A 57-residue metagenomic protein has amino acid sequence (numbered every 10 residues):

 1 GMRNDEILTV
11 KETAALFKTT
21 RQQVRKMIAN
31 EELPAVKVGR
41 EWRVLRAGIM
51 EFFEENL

Functional and structural regions predicted by a protein language model:
G1-Q23: Polyanion-binding surface elements
L8-V10, P34-L57: Short helix-start
L16-R43: Major-groove DNA-recognition helix of helix-turn-helix-type DNA-binding domains
